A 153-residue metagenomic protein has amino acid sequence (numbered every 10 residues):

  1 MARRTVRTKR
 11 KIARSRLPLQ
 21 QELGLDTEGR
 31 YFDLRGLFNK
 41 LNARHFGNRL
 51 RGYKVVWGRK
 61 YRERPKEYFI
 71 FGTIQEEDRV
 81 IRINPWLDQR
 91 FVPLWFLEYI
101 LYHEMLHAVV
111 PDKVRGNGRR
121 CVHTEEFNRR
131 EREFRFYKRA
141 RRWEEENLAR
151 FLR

Functional and structural regions predicted by a protein language model:
M1-Y99, A108-R153: Active-site-proximal or metal-binding-adjacent scaffold patches in catalytic folds
